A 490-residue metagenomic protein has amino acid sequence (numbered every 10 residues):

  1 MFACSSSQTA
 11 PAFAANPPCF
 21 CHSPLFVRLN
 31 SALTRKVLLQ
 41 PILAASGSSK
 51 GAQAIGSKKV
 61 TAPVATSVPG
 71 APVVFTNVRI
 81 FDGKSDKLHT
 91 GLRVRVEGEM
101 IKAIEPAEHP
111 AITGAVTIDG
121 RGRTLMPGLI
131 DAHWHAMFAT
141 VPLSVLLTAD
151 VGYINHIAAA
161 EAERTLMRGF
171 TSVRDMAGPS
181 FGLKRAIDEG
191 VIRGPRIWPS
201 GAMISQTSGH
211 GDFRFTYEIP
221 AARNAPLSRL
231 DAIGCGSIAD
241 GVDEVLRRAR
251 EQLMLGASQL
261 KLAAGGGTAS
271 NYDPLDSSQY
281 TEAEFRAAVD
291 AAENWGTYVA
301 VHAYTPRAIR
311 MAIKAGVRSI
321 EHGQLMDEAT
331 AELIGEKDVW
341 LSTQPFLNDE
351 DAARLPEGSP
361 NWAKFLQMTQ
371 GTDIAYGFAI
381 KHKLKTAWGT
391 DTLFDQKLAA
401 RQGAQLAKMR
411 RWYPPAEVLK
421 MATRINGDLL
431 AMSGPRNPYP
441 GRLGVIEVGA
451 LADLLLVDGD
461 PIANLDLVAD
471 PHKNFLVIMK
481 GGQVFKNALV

Functional and structural regions predicted by a protein language model:
A12-A14, L25, L29-A54: N-terminal export signals
C21, T207, A263-I374, K381 (+3 more regions): Active-site core of metal-dependent hydrolases
I55-T61, A65-A71, I80, K84-M126: Histidine-rich, glycine-flanked metal-binding segment
V78, V94, E99, G122 (+16 more regions): Divalent metal-coordination and catalytic microenvironments
G120-E189, T207-R214, A283, A315: Metal-associated gating/positioning segment near the N- to mid-region
I157-L183, G194-M203, A257-S270, Y298 (+3 more regions): Divalent metal-dependent hydrolysis catalytic cores, especially in the metallo-beta-lactamase
A177-P179, D188-M311: Histidine/acidic-residue-rich, glycine-tolerant segments that coordinate divalent metal ions
N294, Q370-P461: His/Asp/Glu-enriched, well-ordered alpha-helical/loop segment that forms or immediately abuts the divalent-metal
